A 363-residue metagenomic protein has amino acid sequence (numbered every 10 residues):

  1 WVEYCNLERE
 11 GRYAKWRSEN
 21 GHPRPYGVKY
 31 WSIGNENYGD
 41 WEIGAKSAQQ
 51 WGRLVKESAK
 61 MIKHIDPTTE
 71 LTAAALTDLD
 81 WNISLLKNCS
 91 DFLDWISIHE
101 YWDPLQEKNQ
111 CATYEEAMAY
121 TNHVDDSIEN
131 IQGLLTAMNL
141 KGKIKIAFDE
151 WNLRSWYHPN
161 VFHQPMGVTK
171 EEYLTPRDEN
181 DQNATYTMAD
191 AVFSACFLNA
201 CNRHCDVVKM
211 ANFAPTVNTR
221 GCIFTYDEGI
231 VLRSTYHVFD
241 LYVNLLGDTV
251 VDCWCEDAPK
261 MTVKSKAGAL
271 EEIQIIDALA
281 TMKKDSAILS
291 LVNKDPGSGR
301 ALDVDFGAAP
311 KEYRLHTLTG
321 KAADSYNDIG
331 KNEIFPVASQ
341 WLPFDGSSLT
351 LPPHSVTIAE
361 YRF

Functional and structural regions predicted by a protein language model:
W1, W31, I96, I131 (+5 more regions): Conserved, mostly hydrophobic/aromatic
W1-R9, D91: Carboxylate/His-rich catalytic cores and anion/metal-binding grooves
R12-K46, H99-P104, G142-L153: Active-site groove signature of glycoside hydrolases
G34, Y38-E42, D78-N82, W102-E107 (+5 more regions): Flexible loop/turn segments at secondary-structure boundaries
S47-F197, E256-A269: Noncatalytic carbohydrate-binding groove/subsite architecture in carbohydrate-active enzymes
H204, K209-C222, Y226-S286: Glycan-recognition and catalytic regions of carbohydrate-active enzymes
W254-I273, V292-F363: C-terminal beta-sandwich/jelly-roll accessory domains of carbohydrate-active enzymes
